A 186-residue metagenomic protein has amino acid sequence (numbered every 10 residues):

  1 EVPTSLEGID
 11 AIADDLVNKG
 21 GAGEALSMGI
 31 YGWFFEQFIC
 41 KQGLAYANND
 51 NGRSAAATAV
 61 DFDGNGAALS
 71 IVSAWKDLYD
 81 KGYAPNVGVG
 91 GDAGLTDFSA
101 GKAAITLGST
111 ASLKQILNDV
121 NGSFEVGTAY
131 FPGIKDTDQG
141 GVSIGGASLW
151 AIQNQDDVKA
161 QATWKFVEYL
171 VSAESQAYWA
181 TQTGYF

Functional and structural regions predicted by a protein language model:
E1-V2, K19, A45-A47, A68 (+2 more regions): Short helix-loop capping/hinge motifs at secondary-structure junctions, enriched in acidic/polar residues
T4-D10, N86-A100: Short helix-initiation/N-cap motifs at beta->coil->alpha
E7-V60, A103: Extracytoplasmic/periplasmic solute-binding protein
I12-D14, A56-G88, F131: Glycine-centered hinge/linker elements that transmit conformational signals in sensory and ligand-binding systems
A45-S70, N118-V120, G133-G141: Short, solvent-exposed loop/beta-turn-alpha elements that line the ligand-binding surface or hinge of extracytoplasmic
K81, N118-Y185: Extracytoplasmic/periplasmic substrate-recognition and gating elements
G91, G108-L113, F131, G146-S148: Beta->alpha turn/N-cap motifs
A104-S109, G127: Paired acidic/hydrophobic, glycine-rich loop segments that form the ligand-binding mouth/hinge of periplasmic-binding
